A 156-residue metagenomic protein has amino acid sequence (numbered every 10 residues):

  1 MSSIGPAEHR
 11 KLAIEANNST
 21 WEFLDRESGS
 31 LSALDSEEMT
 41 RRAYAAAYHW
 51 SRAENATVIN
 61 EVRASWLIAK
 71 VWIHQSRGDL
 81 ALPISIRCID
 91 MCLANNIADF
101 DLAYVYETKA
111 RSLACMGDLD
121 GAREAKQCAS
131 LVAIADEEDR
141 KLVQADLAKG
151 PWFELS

Functional and structural regions predicted by a protein language model:
P6, R52-A56, A94-A98, I134-E138: Short coil/turn linkers that connect adjacent helices within long alpha-helical scaffolds, especially alpha-solenoid
E8-G29, V58-L67, E107: Amphipathic alpha-helical repeat scaffolds of TPR domains
K11-L12, D35-E38, R42, T57-N60 (+3 more regions): Structural signature of alpha-solenoid helical repeat junctions
A16, S36-R52, R87-D90: Amphipathic alpha-helices of TPR/Sel1-like and other helical repeat/solenoid scaffolds
N18, L67, D101, T108 (+2 more regions): "A position-specific structural signal for the A-helix of alpha-solenoid helical repeats
A46, A81, S85-C88, A122-A129: Tetratricopeptide repeat
